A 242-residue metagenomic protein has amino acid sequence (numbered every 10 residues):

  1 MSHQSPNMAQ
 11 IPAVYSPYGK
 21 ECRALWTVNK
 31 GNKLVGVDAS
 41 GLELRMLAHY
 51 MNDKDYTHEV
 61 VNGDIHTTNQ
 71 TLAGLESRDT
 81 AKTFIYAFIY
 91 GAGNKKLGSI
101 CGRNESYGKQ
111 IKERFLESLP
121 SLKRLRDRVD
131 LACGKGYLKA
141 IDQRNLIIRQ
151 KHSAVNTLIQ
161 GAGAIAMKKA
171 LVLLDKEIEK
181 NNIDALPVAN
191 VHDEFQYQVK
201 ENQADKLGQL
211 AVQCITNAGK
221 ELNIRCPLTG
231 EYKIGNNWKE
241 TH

Functional and structural regions predicted by a protein language model:
M1-L75, A132-E194, Q209-I215: Acidic, glycine-rich two-metal-ion catalytic cores of nucleic acid-processing enzymes
D38-A39, I85, N94-K96, L186-K200 (+1 more regions): Catalytic palm active-site di-aspartate
E43, L47, A81-I89, I111-F115 (+1 more regions): Short alpha-helical scaffolding segments that buttress acidic/His motifs in well-ordered protein cores
V60-N62, A87-A92: Short acidic alpha-helix initiation/capping motifs at coil-to-helix transition points, especially at protein N-termini
V61, I183-N190, Q196-Y197, C226-H242: Substrate-binding beta-hairpin/strand module that engages nucleic acids
R78, C101-I111: Short, basic interhelical loop/turn and adjoining N-cap of the next helix at nucleic-acid- or acidic-partner-contacting
K95-G102, F195-A211: Catalytic palm subdomain of template-directed nucleic-acid polymerases, centered on the conserved carboxylate motif
E117-I159, N202-H242: C-terminal polymerase-core module
